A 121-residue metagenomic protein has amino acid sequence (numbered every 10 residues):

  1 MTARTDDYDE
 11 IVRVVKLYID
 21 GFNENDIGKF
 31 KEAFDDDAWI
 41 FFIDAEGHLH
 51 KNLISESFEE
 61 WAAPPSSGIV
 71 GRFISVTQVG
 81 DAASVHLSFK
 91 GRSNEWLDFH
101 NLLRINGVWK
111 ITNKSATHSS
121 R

Functional and structural regions predicted by a protein language model:
M1-G28, E32-D36, K51: Short, low-complexity N-terminal intrinsically disordered segments enriched in polar/charged residues
A3-E10, W39-E95: Surface-exposed, charged secondary-structure patches
F30-K31, F42, N113: Hydrophobic residues in well-ordered beta-strands that form the structural core
F34, F89-G91, S115: Short beta-strand segments enriched in hydrophobic/aromatic residues within well-folded beta-rich domains
D37, E46, N106-V108: Residue-level recognition of short loop/turn positions
E95-R121: Short beta-strand edge/turn micro-motifs at domain boundaries
